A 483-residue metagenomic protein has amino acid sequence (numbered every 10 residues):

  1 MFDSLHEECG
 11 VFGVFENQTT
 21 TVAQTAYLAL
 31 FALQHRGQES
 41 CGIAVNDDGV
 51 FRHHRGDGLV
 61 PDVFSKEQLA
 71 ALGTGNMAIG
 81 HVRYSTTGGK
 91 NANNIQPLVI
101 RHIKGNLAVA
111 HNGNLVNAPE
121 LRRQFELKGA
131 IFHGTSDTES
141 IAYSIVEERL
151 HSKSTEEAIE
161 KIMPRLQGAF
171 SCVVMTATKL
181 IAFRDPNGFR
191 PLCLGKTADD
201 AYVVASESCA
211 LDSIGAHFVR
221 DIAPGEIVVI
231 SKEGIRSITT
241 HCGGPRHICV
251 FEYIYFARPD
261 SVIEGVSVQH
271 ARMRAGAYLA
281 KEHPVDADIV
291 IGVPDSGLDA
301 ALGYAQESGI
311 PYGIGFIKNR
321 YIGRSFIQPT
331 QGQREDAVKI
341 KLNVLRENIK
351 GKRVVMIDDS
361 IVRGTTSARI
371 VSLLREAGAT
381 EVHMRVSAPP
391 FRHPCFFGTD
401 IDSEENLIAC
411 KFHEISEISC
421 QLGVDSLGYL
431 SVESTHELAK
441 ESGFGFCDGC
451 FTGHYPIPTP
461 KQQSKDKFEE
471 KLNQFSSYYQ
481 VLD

Functional and structural regions predicted by a protein language model:
M1-P224, V229-A287, V293, E381: Conserved short alpha-helical segments that host acidic/polar catalytic motifs at enzyme active sites
N46-G49, A177-K179, G292-A300, E307 (+3 more regions): A glycine-rich phosphate-binding loop feature that marks nucleotide/adenosyl-phosphate handling sites
T86-T87, N117, F189-R190, L211-D212 (+6 more regions): Flexible loop/turn segments at secondary-structure boundaries
A130, H151-S152, P284-D288, Q306-G313 (+2 more regions): Secondary-structure transition/capping motifs at alpha-helix termini and the adjoining loop/turn into the next element
G134, E139-Y143, Y312-G323, S419-A439: A conserved beta-strand->alpha-helix junction
M163, T178, G215-D221, T240-C242 (+1 more regions): PRPP-dependent phosphoribosyltransferase catalytic core
V290, G297-Y304, S308, Y312 (+2 more regions): Extended, hydrophobic alpha-helical segments in both membrane/secreted and soluble proteins
G309-V354, T365, R392-D402: Short, glycine/charge-rich flexible loops or terminal/linker lids adjacent to PRPP-binding catalytic cores
